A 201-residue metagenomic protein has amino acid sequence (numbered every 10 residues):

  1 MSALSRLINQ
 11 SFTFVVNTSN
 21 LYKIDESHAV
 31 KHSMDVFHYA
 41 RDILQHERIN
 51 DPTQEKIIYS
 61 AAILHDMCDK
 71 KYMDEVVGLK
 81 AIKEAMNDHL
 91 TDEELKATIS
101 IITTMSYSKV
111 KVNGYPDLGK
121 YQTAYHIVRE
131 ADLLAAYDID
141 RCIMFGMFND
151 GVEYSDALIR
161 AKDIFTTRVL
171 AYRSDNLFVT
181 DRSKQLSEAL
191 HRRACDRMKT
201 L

Functional and structural regions predicted by a protein language model:
M1-S19: Short alpha-helical hairpin
T18, Y22, I43, E47 (+3 more regions): Alpha-helix C-capping/helix-to-loop hinge sites
L21-N50, L64, V110, G114-L201: Divalent metal-dependent phosphate-bond-processing catalytic cores, especially two-metal-ion Mg2+/Mn2+ enzymes that act
D35-R41, D74-D88: An active-site-proximal "capping" alpha-helix that borders the catalytic cofactor pocket
D51-Q54, E94: Membrane-helix interface segments
T53-D74, G78, I99-S108, D132: His-Asp-centered metal-binding catalytic motifs of divalent-metal-dependent phosphohydrolases/nucleases
L79-D117: Hydrophobic, well-structured mid-protein blocks that either form specific transmembrane helices
